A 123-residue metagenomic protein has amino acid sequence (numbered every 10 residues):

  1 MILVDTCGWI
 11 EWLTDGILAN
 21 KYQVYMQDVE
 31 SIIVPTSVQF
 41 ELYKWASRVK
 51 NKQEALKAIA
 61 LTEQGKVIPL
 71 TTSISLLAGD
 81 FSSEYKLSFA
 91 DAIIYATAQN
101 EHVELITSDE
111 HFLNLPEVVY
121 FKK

Functional and structural regions predicted by a protein language model:
M1, A96-K123: Acidic, PIN/NYN-like endoribonuclease modules and their adjacent C-terminal/linker elements
M1-V34, A46-K57, K123: Short, well-structured N-terminal submotif of metal-dependent ribonuclease cores
W9-I10, Q39, S75, F112-L113: A generic structural signal for short hydrophobic patches within well-formed alpha-helices
D28-V29, Q64-G65, E101, L115: Structured helix-beta-strand junction loops
I33, I68, V119-F121: General small-molecule cofactor/ligand-binding pocket signal
K50-I74: Short hydrophobic interaction/assembly module
V67-S108: Active-site neighborhoods of divalent-metal-dependent phosphate/nucleic-acid chemistry enzymes
